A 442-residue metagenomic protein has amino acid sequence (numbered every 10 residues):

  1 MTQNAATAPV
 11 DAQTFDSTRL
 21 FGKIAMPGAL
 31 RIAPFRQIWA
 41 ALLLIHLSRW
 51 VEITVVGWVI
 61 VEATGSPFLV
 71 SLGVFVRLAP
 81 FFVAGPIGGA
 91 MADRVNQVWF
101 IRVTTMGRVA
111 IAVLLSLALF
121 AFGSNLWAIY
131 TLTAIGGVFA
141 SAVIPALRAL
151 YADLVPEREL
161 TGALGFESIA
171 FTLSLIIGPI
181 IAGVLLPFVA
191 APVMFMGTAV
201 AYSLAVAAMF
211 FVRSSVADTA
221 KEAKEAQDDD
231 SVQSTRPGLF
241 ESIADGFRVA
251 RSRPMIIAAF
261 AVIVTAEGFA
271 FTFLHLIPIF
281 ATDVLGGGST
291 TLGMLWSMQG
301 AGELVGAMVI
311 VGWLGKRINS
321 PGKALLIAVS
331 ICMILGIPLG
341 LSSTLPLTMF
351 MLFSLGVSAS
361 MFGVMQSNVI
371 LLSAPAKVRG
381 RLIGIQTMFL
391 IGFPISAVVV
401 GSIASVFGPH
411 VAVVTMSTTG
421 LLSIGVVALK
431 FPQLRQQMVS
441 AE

Functional and structural regions predicted by a protein language model:
M1-L30, A220-T235, K430-E442: Intrinsic disorder in cytosolic terminal tails and internal cytosolic loops of multi-pass membrane transporters
A5-P9, V83-I87, R94, F100 (+6 more regions): C-terminal transmembrane bundle of multi-pass solute transporters/carriers
D16-A79, R248, S252-Q299: Helix-loop boundary and gating motifs at the non-cytosolic
R36, A40, F68-L72, A84 (+8 more regions): Signature of the 12-TM Major Facilitator Superfamily
Q37-I53, V76-A90, N96-I111, A128-P187 (+5 more regions): Substrate-agnostic recognition of the 12-TM MFS/MFS-like secondary transporter fold
L42, V74, T104-R108, T133 (+6 more regions): Residue-level recognition of transmembrane alpha-helices in multi-pass small-molecule transporters/permeases
V59-S71, V113-V138, P156-R158, G162 (+4 more regions): Membrane-interface helix-capping segments at transmembrane helix termini in multi-pass transporters
L126-G137, G162-E225, S297, V305 (+1 more regions): Hydrophobic alpha-helical transmembrane segments
